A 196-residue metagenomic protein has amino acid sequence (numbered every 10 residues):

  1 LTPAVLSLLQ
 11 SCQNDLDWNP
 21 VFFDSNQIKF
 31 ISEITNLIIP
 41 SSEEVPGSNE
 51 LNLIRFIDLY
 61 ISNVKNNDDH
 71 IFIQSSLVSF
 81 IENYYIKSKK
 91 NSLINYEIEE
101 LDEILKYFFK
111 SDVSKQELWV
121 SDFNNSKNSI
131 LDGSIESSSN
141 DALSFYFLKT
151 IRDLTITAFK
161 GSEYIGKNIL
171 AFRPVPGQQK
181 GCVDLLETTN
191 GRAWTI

Functional and structural regions predicted by a protein language model:
L1-S11: N-terminal export signals
Q13-D15: Bacterial signal peptide processing site
P20-I39: Post-signal peptide N-terminal segment of mature Sec-exported envelope proteins
N26-F30, N49, L143: Short acidic-hydrophobic sequence patches enriched in Asp/Glu that either
S42: Short amphipathic, basic-aromatic surface patches that mediate peripheral association with negatively charged
V45-P46: N-terminal domain-start signal
N52-N63, N67-I196: Mature-region segments of soluble proteins
